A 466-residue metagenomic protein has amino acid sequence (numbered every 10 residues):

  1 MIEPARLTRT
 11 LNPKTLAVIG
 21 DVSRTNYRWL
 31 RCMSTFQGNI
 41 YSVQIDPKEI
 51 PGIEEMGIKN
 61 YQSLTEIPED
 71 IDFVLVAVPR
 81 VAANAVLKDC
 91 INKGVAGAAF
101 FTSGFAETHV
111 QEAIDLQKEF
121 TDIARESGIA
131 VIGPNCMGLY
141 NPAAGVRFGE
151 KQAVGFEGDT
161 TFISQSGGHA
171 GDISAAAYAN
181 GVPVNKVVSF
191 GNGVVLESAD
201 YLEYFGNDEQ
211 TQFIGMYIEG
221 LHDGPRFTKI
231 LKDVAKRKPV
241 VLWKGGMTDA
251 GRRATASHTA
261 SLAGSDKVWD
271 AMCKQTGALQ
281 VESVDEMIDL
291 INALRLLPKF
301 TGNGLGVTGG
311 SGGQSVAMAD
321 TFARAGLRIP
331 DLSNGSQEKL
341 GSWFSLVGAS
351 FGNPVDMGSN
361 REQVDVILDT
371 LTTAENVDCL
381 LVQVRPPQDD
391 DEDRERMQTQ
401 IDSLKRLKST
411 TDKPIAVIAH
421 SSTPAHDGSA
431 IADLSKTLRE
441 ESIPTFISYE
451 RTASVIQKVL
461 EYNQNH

Functional and structural regions predicted by a protein language model:
M1-H466: Catalytic-core regions of core metabolic enzymes, especially those transforming organic acids/acyl-group intermediates
